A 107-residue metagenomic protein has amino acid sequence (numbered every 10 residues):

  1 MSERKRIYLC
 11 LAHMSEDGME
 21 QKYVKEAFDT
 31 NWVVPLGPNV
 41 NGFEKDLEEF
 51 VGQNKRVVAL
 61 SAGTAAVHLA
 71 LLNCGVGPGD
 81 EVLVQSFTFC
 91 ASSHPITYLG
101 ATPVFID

Functional and structural regions predicted by a protein language model:
M1-N73, G77, L99: Conserved PLP-binding active-site segment in aminotransferase class I/II-type PLP enzymes
L72, V76-D107: PLP-dependent aminotransferase-like
